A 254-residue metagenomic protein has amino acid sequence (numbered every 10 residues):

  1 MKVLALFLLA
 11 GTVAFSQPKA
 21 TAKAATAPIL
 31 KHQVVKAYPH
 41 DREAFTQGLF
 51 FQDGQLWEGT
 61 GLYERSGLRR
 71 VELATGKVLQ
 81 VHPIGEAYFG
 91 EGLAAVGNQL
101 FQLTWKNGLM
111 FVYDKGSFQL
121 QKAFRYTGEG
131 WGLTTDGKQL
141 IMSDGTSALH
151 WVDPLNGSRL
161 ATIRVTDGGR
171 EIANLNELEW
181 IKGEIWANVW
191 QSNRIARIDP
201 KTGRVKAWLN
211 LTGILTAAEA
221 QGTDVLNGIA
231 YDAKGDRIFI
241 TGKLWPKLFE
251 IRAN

Functional and structural regions predicted by a protein language model:
A22-E43, L73-L79, T212: A short helix->beta-strand "capping" segment at the edge of beta-propeller domains
V35-G67, H82-A94, G242-L244: Beta-strand-rich domains and repeat architectures in extracellular enzymes and scaffolds, especially beta-propellers
K36-Y38, L79, P83-E86, T162-E171 (+1 more regions): Surface-exposed loop and turn segments in beta-propeller and other repeat-based domains that flank or scaffold
R42-D53, E86-G97, Y126-Q139, G169-G183 (+1 more regions): Beta-rich, blade/repeat-based domains predominating in secreted/periplasmic proteins but also intracellular
E58-L62, L100-N107, M142-T146, A187-Q191 (+1 more regions): Conserved beta-strand positions in repeat-built beta-propeller and related beta-rich domains
E72-G76, D114-F118, P154-G157, D199-G203 (+1 more regions): Short loop/turn segments that connect beta-strands within beta-propeller blades
T75-V112, F118-G130: Blade-loop segments of beta-propeller domains
M110-G168: Hydrophobic, well-structured mid-protein blocks that either form specific transmembrane helices
